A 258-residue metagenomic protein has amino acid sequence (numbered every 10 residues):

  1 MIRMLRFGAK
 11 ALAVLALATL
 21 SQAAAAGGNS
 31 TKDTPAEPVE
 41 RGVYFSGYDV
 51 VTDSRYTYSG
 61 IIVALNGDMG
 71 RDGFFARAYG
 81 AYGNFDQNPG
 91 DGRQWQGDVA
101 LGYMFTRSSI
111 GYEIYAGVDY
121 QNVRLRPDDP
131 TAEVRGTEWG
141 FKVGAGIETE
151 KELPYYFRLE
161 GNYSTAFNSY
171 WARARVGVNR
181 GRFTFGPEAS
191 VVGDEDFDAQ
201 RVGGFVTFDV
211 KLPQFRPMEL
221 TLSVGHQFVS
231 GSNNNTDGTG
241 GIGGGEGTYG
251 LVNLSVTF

Functional and structural regions predicted by a protein language model:
I2-L12: Bacterial N-terminal signal peptides that target proteins for export
L20-S21: N-terminal signal peptide c-region/cleavage motif recognized by signal peptidases
A24-N88, F228, T236, Y249 (+1 more regions): Short glycine/proline- and aromatic-enriched beta-strand/turn motifs that initiate or cap beta-hairpins
G27-R41, A64-F75, T106-Y112, E150-Y156 (+2 more regions): Short loop/turn motifs that connect adjacent beta-strands in outer-membrane beta-barrel proteins
G42, R55-S59, V63, W95-V99 (+4 more regions): Hydrophobic, lipid-facing positions within transmembrane beta-strands of outer-membrane proteins
F74-S169, A189, V224-T248, V256: Outer-membrane pore/translocation modules
Y170-R175, G186, S190: Conserved binding-pocket/active-site segment within a compact domain
G181-F258: Predominantly the C-terminal beta-signal and adjacent terminal strand-loop region of outer-membrane beta-barrel
